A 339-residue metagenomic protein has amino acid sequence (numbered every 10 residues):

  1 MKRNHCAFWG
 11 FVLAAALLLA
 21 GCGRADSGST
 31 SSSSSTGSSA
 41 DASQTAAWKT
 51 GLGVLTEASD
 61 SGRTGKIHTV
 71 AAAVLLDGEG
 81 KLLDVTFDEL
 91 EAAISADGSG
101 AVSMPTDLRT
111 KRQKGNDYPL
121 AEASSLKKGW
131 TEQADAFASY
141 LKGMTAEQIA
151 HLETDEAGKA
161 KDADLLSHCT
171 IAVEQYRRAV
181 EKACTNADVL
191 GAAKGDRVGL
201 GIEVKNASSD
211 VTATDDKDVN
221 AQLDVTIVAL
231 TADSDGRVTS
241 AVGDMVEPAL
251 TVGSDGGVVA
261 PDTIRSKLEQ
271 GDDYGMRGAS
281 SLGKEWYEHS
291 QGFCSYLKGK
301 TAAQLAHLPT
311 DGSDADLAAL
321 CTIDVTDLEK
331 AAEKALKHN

Functional and structural regions predicted by a protein language model:
M1-K2, S38, L165: Intrinsic disorder/low-complexity signature
M1-W9: Bacterial N-terminal signal peptides that target proteins for export
L18-G21: C-terminal motif of bacterial Sec signal peptides marking the signal peptidase cleavage site
G23-A25: Bacterial signal peptide processing site
G28-S43: Low-complexity, Pro/Thr/Ser/Glu-rich flexible segments characteristic of extracytoplasmic/periplasmic regions
Q44-N339: Active-site- and interface-proximal helix/loop "cap" or "latch" segments in soluble metabolic and energy-transducing
